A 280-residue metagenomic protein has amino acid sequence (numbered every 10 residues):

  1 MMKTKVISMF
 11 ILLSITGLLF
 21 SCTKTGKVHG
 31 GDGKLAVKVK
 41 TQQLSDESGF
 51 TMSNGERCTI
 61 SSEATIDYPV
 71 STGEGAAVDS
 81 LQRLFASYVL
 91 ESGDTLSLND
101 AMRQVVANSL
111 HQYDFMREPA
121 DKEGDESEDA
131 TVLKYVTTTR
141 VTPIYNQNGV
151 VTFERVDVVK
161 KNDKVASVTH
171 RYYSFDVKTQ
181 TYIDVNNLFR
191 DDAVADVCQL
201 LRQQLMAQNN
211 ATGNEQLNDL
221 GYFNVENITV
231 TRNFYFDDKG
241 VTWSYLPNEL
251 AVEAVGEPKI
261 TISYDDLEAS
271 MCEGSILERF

Functional and structural regions predicted by a protein language model:
M1-F10: Bacterial N-terminal signal peptides that target proteins for export
L18-S21: C-terminal motif of bacterial Sec signal peptides marking the signal peptidase cleavage site
T23-F280: Compositionally biased intrinsically disordered regions enriched in Thr/Gly
